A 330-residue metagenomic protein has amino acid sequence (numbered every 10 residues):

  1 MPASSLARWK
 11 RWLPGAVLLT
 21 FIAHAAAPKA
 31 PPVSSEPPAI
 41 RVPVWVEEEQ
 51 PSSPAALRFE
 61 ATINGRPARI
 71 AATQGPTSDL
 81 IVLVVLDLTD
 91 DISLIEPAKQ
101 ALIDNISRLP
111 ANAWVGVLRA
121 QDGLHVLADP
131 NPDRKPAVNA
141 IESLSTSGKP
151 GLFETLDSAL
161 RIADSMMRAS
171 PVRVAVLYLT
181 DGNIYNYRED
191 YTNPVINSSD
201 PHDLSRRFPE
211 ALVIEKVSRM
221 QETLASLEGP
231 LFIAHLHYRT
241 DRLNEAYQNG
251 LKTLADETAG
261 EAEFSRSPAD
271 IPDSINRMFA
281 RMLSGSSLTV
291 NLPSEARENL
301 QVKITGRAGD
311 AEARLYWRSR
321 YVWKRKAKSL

Functional and structural regions predicted by a protein language model:
P2-P14: Bacterial N-terminal signal peptides that target proteins for export
A27-L88, I95, K99-D104: Eukaryote-biased intrinsically disordered, low-complexity acidic regions enriched in Ser/Thr/Pro
V33-I40, S267-L330: C-terminal "exit" segments of structured domains
G75-D129, T155-A159, V172-T180, A234: Von Willebrand factor
V85-S93, D104-N105, D122-A128, A140-K149 (+3 more regions): Second-shell loop/turn segments in exported
H125, K135-V174, I184-N186, R207 (+3 more regions): Von Willebrand factor
G182-T253: VWA/integrin I-like adhesion module and closely mimicked acidic/polar interface patches used
P230-L283: Von Willebrand factor A/integrin I-like adhesion domains
